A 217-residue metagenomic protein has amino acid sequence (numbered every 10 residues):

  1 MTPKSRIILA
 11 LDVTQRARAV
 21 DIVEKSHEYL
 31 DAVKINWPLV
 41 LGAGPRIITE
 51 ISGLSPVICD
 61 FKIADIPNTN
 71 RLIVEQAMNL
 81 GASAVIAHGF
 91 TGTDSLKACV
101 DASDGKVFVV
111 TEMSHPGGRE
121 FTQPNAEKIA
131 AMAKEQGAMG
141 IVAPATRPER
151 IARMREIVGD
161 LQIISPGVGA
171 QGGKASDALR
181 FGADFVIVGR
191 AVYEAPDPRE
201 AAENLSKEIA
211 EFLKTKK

Functional and structural regions predicted by a protein language model:
M1-T14, V20, S52: N-terminal amphipathic alpha-helix/helix-capping segment at the start of soluble metabolic enzymes
T2-I7, D65-P148, D160: Conserved anion-binding
L9, V33, D60, V85 (+5 more regions): Conserved, mostly hydrophobic/aromatic
R16-R18, P38-G53, I66-L72, G89-D104 (+3 more regions): Active-site-adjacent beta->alpha loops and helix N-cap segments on the catalytic face of soluble alpha/beta enzymes
K25-I35, L80: Catalytic domains of carbohydrate-active enzymes, especially glycoside hydrolases
K34-I35, V57-D60, I86-A87, V109 (+2 more regions): General beta-strand structural signal in soluble alpha/beta enzymes
C99, S176-K217: C-terminal helical cap(s) of enzyme catalytic domains, especially alpha/beta-barrels
